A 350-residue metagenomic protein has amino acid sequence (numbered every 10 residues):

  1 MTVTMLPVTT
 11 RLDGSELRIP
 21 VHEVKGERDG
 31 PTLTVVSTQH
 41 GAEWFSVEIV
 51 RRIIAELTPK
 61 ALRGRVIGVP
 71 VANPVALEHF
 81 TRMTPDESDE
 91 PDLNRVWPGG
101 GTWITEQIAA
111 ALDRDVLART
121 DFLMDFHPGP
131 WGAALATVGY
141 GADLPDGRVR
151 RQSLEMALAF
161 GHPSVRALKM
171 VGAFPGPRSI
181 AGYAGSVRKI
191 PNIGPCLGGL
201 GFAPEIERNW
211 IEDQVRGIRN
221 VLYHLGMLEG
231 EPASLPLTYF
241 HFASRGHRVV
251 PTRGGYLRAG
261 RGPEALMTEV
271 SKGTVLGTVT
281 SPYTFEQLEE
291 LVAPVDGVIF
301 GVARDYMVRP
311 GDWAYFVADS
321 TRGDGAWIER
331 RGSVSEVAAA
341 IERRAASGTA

Functional and structural regions predicted by a protein language model:
M1-A350: Structured catalytic-domain cores with a bias toward divalent-metal coordination
